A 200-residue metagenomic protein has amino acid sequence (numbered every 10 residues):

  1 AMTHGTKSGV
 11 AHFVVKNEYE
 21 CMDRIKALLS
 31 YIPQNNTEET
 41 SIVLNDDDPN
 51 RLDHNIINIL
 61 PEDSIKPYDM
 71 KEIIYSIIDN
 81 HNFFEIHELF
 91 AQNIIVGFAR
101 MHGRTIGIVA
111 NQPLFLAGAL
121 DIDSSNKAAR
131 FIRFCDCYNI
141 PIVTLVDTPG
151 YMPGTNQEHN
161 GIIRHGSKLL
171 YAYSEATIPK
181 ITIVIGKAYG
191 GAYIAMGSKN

Functional and structural regions predicted by a protein language model:
A1-N200: Ligand-binding clefts of soluble mixed alpha/beta catalytic domains
